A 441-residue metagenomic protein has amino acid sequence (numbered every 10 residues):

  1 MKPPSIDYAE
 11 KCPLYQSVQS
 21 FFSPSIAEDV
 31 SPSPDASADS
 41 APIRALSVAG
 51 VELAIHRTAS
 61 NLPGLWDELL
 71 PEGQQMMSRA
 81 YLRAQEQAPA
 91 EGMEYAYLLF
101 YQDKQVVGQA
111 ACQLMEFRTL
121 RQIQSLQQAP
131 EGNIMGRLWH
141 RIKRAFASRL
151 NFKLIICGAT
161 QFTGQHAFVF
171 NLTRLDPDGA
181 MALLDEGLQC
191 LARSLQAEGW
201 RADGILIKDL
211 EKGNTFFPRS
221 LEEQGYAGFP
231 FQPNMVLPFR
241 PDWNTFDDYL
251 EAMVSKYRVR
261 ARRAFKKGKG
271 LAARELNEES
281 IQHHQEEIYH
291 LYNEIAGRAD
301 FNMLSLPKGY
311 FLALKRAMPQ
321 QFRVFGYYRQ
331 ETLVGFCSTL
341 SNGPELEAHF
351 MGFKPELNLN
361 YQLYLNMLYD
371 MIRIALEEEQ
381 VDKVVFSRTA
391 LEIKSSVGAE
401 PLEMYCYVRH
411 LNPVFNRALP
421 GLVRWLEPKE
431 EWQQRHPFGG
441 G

Functional and structural regions predicted by a protein language model:
M1-G441: N-acyltransferase acceptor-side catalytic subdomain
